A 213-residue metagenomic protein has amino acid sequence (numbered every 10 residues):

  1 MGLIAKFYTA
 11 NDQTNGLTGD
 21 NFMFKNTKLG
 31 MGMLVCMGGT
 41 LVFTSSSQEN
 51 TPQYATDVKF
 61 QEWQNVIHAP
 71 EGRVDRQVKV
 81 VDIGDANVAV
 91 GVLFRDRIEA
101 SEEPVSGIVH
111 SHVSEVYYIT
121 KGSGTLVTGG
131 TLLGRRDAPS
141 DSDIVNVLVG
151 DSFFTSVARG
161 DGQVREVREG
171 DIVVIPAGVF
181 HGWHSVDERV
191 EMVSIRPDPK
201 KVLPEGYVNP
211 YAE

Functional and structural regions predicted by a protein language model:
A5-F22: Short, Lys/Arg-enriched N-terminal segments with co-localized hydrophobic residues within the first ~10-30 amino acids
F22-G32: Bacterial N-terminal signal peptides that target proteins for export
G32-L41: Bacterial N-terminal signal peptides
F43-S111, E205-E213: A short, N-terminal "cap"/entry segment at the start of jelly-roll beta-barrel domains of the cupin/DSBH fold
I108, E115-Y118, V164-R165, I172-V173: His/acidic/aromatic-lined binding-pocket segments of jelly-roll/cupin-type domains and related regulatory beta-sandwich
S111-L126, G130, D141-F153: Short, conserved beta-strand element in jelly-roll/cupin
E166-F180, H184-V186: Conserved metal-binding segment of the jelly-roll/cupin
E188-G206: A short hydrophobic beta-strand segment most commonly corresponding to one strand of the jelly-roll/cupin
